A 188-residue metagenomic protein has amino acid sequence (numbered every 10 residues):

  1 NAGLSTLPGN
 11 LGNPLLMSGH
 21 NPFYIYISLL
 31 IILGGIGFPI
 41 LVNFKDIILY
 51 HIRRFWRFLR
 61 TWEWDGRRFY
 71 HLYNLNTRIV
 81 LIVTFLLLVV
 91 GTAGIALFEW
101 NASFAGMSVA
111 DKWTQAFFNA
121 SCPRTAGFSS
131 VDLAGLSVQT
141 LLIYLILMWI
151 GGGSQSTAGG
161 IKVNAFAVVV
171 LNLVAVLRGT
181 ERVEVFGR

Functional and structural regions predicted by a protein language model:
N1-R188: Membrane-proximal intracellular helices of multi-pass ion channels
